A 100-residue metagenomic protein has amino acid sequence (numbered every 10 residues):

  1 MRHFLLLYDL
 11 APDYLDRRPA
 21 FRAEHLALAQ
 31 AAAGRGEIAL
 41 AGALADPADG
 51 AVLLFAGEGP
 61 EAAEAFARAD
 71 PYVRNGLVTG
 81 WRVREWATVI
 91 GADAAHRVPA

Functional and structural regions predicted by a protein language model:
M1-A100: Conserved, structured core segments of small domains
